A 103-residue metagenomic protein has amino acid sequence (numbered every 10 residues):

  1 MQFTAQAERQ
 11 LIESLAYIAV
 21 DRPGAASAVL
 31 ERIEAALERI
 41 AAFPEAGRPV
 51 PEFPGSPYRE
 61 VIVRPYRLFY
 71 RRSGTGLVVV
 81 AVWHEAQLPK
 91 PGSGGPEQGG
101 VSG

Functional and structural regions predicted by a protein language model:
M1-E31, G103: Arg/Lys-rich, positively charged N-terminal/basic patches that mediate binding to nucleic acids
Y17, E60, R67: Short aromatic/hydrophobic contact patches that present stacked aromatics for nucleic-acid/ligand binding
P23, E38, A42-E45, Y66 (+1 more regions): Generic structural signal for secondary-structure transition and capping sites
S27-A28, R48-E52, K90-P91: Short, hydrophobic secondary-structure boundary micro-motifs
A35-I62: A short, surface-exposed loop/turn module that caps and links secondary-structure elements
V63-R67, R71-G103: Enriched for short, Lys/Arg-rich terminal
